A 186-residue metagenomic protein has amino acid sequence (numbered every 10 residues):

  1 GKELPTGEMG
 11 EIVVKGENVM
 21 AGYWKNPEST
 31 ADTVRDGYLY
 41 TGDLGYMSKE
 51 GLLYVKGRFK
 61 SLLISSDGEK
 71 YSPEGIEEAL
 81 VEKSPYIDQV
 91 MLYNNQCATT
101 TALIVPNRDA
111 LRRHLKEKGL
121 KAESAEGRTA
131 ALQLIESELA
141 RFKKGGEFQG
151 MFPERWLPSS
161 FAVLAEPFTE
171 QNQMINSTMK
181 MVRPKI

Functional and structural regions predicted by a protein language model:
K2-G7, E11-S65: Conserved ATP-binding/catalytic segment of the ANL
E11, L44, L52-L53, L62 (+4 more regions): Beta-sheet entry/capping signal
V19, V34, L52-A79, L111-T129 (+3 more regions): Adenylate-forming
P27, A31, Y38, S72-E77 (+2 more regions): Amphipathic alpha-helical segments in well-structured domains
L44, K49, K83-A110, E147-G150: C-terminal boundary motif of the adenylate-forming
Q89-M91, F142-I186: Conserved C-terminal "lid"/linker of ANL adenylate-forming enzymes
P106-G146, A165: Alpha-helical "lid/cap" subdomains adjacent to substrate-binding clefts that gate access and reposition the ligand
